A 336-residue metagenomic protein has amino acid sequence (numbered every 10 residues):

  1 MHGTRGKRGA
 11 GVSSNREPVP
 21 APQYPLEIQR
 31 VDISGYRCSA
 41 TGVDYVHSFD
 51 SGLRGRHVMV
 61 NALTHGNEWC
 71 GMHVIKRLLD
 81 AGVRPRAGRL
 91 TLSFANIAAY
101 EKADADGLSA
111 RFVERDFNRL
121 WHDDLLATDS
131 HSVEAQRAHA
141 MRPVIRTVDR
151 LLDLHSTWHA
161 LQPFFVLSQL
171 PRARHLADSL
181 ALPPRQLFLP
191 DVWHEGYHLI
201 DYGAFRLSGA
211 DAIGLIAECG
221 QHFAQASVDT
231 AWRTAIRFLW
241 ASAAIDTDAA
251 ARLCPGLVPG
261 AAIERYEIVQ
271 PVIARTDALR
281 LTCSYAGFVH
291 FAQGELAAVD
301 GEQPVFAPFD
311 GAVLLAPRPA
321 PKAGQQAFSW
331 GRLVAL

Functional and structural regions predicted by a protein language model:
H2-L336: Structured catalytic-domain cores with a bias toward divalent-metal coordination
